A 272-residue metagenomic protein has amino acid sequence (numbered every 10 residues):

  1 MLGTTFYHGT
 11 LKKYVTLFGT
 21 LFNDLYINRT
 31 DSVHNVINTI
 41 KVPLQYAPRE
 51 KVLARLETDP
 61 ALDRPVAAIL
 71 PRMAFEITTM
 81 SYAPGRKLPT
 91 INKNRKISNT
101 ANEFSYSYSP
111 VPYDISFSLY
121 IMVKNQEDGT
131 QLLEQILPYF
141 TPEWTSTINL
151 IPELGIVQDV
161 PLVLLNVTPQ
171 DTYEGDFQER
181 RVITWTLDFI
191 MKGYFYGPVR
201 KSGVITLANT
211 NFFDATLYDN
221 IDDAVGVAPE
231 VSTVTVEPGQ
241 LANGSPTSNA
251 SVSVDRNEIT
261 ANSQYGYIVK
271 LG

Functional and structural regions predicted by a protein language model:
M1-N92: Small/polar-rich, solvent-exposed N-terminal microdomains that initiate assembly or binding
L2-G9, K13, M80-S81, N102-D114 (+1 more regions): Extracellular/virion structural assembly segments
L2-T20, D24, T39-K41, D214-G272: Mixed-charge, low-complexity segments
H34-I37, K41, A47-K51, A83 (+5 more regions): Membrane-lipid interaction segments
P60-P65, K87, T100-S109, T172-E179: Catalytic micro-motifs at enzyme active sites that drive phosphoryl/nucleotidyl and oxygen chemistry
P71-T79, S109-N125, I136, R181-Y194: Oligomerization/assembly interface segments of phage tail-like spikes and tubes
I91-R95, E134-E143, T206-F212: Amphipathic alpha-helical scaffolding segments
S109-V111, Q131, F140-V199, G203-T206 (+1 more regions): Acidic-leaning, charged glycine-interspersed low-complexity segments
